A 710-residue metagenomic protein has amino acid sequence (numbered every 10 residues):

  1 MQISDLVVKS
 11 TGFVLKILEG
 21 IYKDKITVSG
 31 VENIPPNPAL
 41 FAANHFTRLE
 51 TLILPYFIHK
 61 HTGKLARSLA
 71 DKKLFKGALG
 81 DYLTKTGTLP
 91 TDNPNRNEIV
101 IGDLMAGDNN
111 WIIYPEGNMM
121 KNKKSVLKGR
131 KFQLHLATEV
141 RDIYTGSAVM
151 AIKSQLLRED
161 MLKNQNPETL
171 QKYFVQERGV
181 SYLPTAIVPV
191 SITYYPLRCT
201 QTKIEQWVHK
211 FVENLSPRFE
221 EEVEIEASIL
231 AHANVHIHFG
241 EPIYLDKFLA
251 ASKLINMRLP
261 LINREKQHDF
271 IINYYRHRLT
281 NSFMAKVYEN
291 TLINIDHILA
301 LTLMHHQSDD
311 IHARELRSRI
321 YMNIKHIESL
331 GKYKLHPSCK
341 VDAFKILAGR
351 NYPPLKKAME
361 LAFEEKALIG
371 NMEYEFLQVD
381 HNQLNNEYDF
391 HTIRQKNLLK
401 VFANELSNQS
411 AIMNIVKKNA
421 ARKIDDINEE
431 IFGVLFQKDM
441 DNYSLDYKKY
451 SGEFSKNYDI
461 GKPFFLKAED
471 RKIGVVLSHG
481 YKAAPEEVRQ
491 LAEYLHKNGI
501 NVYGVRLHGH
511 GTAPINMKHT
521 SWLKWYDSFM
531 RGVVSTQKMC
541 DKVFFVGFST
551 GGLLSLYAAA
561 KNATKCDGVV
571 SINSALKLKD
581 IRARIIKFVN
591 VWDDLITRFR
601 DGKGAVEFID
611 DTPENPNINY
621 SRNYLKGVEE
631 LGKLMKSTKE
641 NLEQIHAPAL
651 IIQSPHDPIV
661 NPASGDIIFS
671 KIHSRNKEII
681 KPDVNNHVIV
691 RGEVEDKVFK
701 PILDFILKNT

Functional and structural regions predicted by a protein language model:
M1-L65, D71-F75, T84, R96-D459 (+2 more regions): Membrane-interfacial terminal anchoring regions of lipid-handling membrane enzymes
T47, H656-V660, V688: Acidic catalytic loop of the alpha/beta-hydrolase fold
L54-Y56, L491, A647, N661-S670: Short alpha-helix in the alpha/beta-hydrolase fold that links the catalytic acid
G452-A513: Short, surface-exposed "cap/lid" segments of acyl-processing enzymes
I515, N685-D696: Catalytic histidine-centered segment of alpha/beta-hydrolase-like enzymes
G547-G551, S555: Gly/Ala-rich beta-loop-alpha elbow adjacent to hydrolase catalytic centers
V570-I581: Active-site nucleophile loop of the alpha/beta-hydrolase fold
I645, I651-Q653, D657: Short beta-strand/loop motif that positions the catalytic acidic residue of the alpha/beta-hydrolase fold
